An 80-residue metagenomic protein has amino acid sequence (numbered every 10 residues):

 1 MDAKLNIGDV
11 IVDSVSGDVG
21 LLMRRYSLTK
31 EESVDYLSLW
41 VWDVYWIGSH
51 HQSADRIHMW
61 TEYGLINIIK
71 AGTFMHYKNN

Functional and structural regions predicted by a protein language model:
M1-I11: Mixed-charge, Lys/Arg-rich low-complexity intrinsically disordered regions
I7-G8, G17-V19, L39: Short, surface-exposed beta-edge/turn micro-motifs
D18-T29: Short beta-strand-centered aromatic/proline hotspots
T29-W40: Short, solvent-exposed secondary-structure boundary/capping segments
V41-N80: Intrinsically disordered, low-complexity, charged/polar segments
